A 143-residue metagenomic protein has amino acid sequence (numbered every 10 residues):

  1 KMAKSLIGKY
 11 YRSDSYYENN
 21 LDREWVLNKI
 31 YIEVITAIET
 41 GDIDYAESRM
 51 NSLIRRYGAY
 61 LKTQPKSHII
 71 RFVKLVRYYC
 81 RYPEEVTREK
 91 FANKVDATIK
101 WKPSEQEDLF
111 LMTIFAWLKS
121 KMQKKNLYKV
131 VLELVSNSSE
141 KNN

Functional and structural regions predicted by a protein language model:
K1, W25-E39, K74-L75: "A position-specific structural signal for the A-helix of alpha-solenoid helical repeats
K1, Y17-N28, Y60-I70, P103-F110: Alpha-solenoid helical repeat architecture
M2-K4, Y45-E47: Solenoid-repeat scaffolds in large eukaryotic assemblies
S5-N19, S52-K62, D96-K100: Amphipathic alpha-helical segments of tetratricopeptide repeats
I35, D42, L53-R56: C-terminal, active-site-flanking charged/polar segments
E39-Y45, Q123: Short helix-capping/linker segments at secondary-structure and domain boundaries
I54-A92: C-terminal hydrophobic structural anchor segments that stabilize assembly/packing rather than catalytic chemistry
R81-N143: Long C-terminal extensions of eukaryotic subunits of large macromolecular complexes
